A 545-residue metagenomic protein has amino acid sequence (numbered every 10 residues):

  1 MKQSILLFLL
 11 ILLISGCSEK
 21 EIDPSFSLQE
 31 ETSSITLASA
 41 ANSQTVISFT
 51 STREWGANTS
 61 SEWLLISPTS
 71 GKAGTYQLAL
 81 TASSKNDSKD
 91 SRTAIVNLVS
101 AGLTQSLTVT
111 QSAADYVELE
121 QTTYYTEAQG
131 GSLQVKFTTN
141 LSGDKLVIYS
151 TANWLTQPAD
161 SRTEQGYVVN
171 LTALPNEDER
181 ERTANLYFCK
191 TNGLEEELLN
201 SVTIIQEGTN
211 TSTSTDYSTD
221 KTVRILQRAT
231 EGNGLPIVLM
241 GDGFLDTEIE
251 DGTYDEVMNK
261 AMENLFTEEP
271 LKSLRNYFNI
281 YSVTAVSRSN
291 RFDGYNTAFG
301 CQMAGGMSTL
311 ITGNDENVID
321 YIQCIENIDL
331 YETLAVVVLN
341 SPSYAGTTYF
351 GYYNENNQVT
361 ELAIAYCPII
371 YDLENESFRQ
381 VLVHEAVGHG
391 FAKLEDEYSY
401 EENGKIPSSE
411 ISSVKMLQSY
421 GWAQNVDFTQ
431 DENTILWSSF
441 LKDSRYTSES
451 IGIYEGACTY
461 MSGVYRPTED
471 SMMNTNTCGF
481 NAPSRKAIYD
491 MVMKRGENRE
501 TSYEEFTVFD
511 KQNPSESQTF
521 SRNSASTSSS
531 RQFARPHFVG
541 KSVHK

Functional and structural regions predicted by a protein language model:
I14-S34, A101-T108, S112-E118, S201 (+1 more regions): Bacterial Sec-dependent N-terminal signal peptides
E19-I22, Q29-N58, E120-V147: Solvent-exposed, low-complexity, repeat-rich "mucin-like" stalks and linkers
S34, V46-A79, L141-N170: Surface-exposed binding patches on compact interaction domains or structured appendages
L80, S88-G102, V169, R180-N192: A short beta-strand micro-motif common to beta-rich folds, especially ectodomain repeats
N210-N327, Y503-S542: Propeptide-to-catalytic entry region of secreted or membrane-anchored zinc metalloproteases
R291-D293, D320-L330, V338-Y366: Catalytic zinc-binding patch centered on the HExxH motif and its immediate surroundings that defines zinc-dependent
T360-A386: Short pre-active-site segment immediately N-terminal to the catalytic Zn-binding motif
E395-K545: Replace "(M1/M4/M9/M12/WLM)" with "(e.g., M1/M4/M8/M9/M12/M26/WLM)" and add "not limited to" to clarify scope
